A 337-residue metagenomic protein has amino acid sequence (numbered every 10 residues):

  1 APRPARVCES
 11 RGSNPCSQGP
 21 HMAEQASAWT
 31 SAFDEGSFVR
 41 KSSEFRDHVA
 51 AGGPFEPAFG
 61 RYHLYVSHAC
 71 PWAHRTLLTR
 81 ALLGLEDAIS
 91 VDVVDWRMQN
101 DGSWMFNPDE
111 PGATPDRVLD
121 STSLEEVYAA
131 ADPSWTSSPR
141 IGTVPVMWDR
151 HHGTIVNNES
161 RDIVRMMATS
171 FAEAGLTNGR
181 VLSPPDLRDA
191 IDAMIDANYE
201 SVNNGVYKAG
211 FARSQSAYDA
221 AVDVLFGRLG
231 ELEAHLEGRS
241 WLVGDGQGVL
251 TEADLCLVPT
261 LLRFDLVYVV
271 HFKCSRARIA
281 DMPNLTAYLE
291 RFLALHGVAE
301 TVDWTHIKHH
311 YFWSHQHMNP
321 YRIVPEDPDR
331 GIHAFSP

Functional and structural regions predicted by a protein language model:
R3-P337: C-terminal alpha-helical interaction module
